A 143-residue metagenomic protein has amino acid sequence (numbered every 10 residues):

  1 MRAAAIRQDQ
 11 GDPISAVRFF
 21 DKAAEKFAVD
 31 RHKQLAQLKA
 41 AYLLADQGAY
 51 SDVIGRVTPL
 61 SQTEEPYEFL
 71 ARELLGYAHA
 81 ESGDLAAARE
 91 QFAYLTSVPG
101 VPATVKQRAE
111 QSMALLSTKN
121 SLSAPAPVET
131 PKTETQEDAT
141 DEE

Functional and structural regions predicted by a protein language model:
M1-E68: Alpha-helical adaptor scaffolds
A3, T104-E143: Extracytoplasmic/luminal low-complexity segments enriched in Pro/Gly and acidic/polar residues that act as flexible
D9-I14, Y42-D52, E81-E90, A114-P131: Alpha-helical linker/edge segments of TPR/alpha-solenoid repeat scaffolds and analogous pre-/post-domain helices
D21-A24, T58, G76, F92-T96: Amphipathic alpha-helical segments within well-ordered protein domains
P59, G83-V101, E110, A114: TPR/TPR-like (Sel1-like) alpha-helical repeat modules
E64-A93: Ankyrin-repeat and related helical/solenoid repeat scaffolds used for protein-protein interactions
